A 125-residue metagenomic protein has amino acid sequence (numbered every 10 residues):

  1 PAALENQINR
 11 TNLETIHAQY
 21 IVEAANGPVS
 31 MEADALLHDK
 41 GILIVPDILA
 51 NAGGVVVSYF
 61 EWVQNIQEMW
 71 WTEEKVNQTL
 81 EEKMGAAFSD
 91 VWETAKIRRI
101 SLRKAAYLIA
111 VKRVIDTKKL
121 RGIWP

Functional and structural regions predicted by a protein language model:
P1-A2, E14-P125: Adenosine-phosphate binding glycine-rich loop
N6: Active-site environment of divalent metal-dependent phosphoester hydrolases
N9-R10: A glycine- and small/hydrophobic-rich beta-loop-beta segment that serves as a flexible "lid/hinge" or phosphate-binding
